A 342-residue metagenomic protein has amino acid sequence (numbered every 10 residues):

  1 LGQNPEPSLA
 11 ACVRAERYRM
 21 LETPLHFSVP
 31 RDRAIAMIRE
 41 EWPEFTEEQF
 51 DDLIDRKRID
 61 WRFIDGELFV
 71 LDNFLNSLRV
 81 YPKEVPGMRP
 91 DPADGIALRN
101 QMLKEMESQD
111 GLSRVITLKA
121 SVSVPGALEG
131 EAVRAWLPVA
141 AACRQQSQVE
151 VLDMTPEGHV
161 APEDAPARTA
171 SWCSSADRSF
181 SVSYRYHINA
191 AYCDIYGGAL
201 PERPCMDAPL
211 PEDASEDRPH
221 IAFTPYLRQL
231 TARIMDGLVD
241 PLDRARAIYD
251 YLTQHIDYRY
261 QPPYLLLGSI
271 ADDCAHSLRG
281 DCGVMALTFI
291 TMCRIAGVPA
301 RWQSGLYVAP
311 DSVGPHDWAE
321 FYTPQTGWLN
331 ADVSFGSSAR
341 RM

Functional and structural regions predicted by a protein language model:
L1-G197: Intrinsically disordered, low-complexity N-terminal segments that are enriched in acidic
V122-G126, L238, H276-R279: Short, charged/polar micro-motifs that form catalytic or ligand-binding hotspots
A135, I248, A319: Terminal peptide-recognition signature
A141-C143, I188-Y192, Y258, Q325-G327 (+1 more regions): Short loop/turn segments at secondary-structure transitions that flank enzyme active sites
V151-M154, Y196-M206, V333-G336: Short intrinsically disordered coil segments
P162-P166, S174-H276: Acidic low-complexity segments
P241-I248, L278-C293: Active-site nucleophilic cysteine motif
V284-M342: Hydrophobic/aromatic-rich core segments of domains that either
